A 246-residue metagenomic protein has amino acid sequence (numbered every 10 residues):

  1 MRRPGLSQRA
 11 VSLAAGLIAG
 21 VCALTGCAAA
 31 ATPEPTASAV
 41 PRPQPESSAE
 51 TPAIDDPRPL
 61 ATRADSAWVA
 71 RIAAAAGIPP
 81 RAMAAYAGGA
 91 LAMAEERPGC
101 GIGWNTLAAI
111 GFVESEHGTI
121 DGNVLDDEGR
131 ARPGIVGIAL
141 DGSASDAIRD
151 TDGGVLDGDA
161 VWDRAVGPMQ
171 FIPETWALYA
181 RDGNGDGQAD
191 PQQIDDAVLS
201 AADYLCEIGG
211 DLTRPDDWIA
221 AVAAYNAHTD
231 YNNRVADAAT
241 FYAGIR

Functional and structural regions predicted by a protein language model:
R2-T32: Secretory targeting and sorting signals
V11, G26-A94: N-terminal export signals and maturation junctions of secreted/periplasmic proteins
S66-W68, A73-R246: Catalytic glycan-binding domains that act on GlcNAc-containing polysaccharides
